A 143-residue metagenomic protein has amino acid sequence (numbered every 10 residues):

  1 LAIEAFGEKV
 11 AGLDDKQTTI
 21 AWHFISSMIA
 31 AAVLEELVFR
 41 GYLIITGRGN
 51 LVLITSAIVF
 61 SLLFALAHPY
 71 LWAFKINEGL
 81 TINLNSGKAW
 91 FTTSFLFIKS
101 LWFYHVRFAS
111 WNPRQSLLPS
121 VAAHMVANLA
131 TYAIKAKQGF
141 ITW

Functional and structural regions predicted by a protein language model:
E4-A5, W22-W143: Transmembrane helix-loop-helix hairpins at the membrane interface of multi-pass integral membrane proteins
E8-D14: Catalytic phosphate/metal-binding cores of nucleic-acid and nucleotide-processing enzymes, i.e., regions that mediate
D14-F24: Loop-to-helix transition at the N-terminal end of transmembrane alpha-helices
